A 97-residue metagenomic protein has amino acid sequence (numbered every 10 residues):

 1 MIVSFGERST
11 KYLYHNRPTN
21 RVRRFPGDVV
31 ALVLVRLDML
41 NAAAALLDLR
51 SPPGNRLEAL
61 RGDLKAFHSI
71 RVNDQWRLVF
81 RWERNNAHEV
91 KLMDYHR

Functional and structural regions predicted by a protein language model:
M1-R36: Arg/Lys-rich, positively charged N-terminal/basic patches that mediate binding to nucleic acids
R8, R17-N20, A44, P52-N55 (+1 more regions): Residue-level signal for pocket-adjacent positions within structured domains
L40: Short basic (Lys/Arg) and small-residue
A44-H68: A short, surface-exposed loop/turn module that caps and links secondary-structure elements
R61, H68-R97: Enriched for short, Lys/Arg-rich terminal
